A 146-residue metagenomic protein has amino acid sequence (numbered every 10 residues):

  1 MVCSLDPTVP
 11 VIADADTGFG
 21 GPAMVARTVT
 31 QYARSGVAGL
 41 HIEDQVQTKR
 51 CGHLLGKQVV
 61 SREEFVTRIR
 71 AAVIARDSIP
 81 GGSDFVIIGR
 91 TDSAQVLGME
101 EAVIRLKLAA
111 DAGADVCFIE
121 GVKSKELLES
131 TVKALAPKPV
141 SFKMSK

Functional and structural regions predicted by a protein language model:
M1-S145: Alpha/beta enzyme core
